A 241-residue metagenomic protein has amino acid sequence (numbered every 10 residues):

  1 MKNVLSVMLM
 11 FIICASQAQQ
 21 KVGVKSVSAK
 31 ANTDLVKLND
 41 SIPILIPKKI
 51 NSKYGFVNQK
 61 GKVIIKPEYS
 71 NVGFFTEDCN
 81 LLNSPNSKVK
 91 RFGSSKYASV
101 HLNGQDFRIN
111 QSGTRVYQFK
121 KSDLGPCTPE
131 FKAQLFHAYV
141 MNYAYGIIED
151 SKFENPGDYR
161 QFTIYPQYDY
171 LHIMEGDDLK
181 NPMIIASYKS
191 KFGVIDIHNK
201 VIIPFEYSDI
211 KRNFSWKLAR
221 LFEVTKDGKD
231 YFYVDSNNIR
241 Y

Functional and structural regions predicted by a protein language model:
M1-V22: Bacterial Sec-dependent N-terminal signal peptides
Q19-Y241: Residue-level detector of conserved, function-critical positions
